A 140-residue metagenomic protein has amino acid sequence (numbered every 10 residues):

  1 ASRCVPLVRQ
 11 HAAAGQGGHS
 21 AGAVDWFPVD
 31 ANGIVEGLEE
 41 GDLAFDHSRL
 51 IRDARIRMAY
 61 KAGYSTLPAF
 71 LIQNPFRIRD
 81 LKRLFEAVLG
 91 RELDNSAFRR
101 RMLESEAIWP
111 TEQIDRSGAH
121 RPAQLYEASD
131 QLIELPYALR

Functional and structural regions predicted by a protein language model:
S2-G63, L71-R79, R83-L84, A97-A107 (+1 more regions): NUDIX/MutT-family hydrolases
L67: Active-site nucleophile-His-acid catalytic modules used for acyl/amide transfer and hydrolysis across diverse enzymes
R83-E92: Short helix-coil junctions and helix-kink-helix linkers
R91-A119: Positively charged, solvent-exposed patches that mediate nucleic-acid binding
P110-R140: Long, intrinsically disordered, low-complexity Ser/Thr/Pro-rich regulatory/activation regions of nuclear proteins
